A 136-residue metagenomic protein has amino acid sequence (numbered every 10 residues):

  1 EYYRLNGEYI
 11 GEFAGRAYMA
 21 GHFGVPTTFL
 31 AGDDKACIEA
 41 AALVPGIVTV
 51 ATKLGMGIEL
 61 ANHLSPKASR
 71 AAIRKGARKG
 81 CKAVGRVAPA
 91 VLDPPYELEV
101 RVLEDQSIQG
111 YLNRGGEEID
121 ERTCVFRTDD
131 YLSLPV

Functional and structural regions predicted by a protein language model:
E1-F23, F29-G32: Active-site glycine-rich loop that binds ribose-phosphate moieties when present
G11, A51, D130-Y131: Secondary-structure junction/capping motif
F13-R16, D34-C37, A83-V87: Glycine-rich, charged/polar anion/phosphate-binding loops that engage phosphate groups from diverse ligands
M19-T27, A31-G76, G80: Active-site rim beta-loop-alpha module in soluble metabolic enzymes
G55, P66-V136: C-terminal accessory domains and tails appended to enzymatic cores
